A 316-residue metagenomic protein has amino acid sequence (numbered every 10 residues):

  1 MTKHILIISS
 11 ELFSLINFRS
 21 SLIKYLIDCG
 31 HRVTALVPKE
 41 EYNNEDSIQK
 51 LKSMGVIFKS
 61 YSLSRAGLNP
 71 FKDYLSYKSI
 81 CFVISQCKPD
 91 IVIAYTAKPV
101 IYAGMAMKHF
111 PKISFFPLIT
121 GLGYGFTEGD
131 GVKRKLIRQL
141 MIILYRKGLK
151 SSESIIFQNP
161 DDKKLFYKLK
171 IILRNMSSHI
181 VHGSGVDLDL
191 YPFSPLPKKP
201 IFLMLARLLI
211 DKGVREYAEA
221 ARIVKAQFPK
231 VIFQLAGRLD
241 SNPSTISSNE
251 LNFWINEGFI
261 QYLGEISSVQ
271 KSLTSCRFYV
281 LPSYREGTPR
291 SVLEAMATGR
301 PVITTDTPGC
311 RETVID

Functional and structural regions predicted by a protein language model:
I8-K72, L165, S177, R238-S241: N-terminal strand-loop element at the rim of the active site of nucleotide-sugar-dependent glycosyltransferases
I16-S21, M204, L209-I223, L293: A conserved mid-protein helix/loop that constitutes part of the nucleotide-sugar donor-binding site
F18, F71-K78, S114-F116, Y124-S151 (+2 more regions): Nucleotide-sugar donor phosphate/pyrophosphate-binding loop at the beta->alpha transition of glycosyltransferases
L36-N43, L205, I232-I246, Y262: Glycosyltransferase donor-sugar binding loop
K59, I142-P192: Donor nucleotide-sugar binding/catalytic pocket of nucleotide-sugar-dependent glycosyltransferases
A94-V100, I119: Short His-centered aromatic/hydrophobic patch
E265, Y284: Aromatic "clamp/platform" in nucleotide-sugar-dependent glycosyltransferases that forms part of the donor/acceptor
P301-T304, V314: Short hydrophobic beta-strand element within catalytic cores of glycosyltransferases and related nucleotide-activated
